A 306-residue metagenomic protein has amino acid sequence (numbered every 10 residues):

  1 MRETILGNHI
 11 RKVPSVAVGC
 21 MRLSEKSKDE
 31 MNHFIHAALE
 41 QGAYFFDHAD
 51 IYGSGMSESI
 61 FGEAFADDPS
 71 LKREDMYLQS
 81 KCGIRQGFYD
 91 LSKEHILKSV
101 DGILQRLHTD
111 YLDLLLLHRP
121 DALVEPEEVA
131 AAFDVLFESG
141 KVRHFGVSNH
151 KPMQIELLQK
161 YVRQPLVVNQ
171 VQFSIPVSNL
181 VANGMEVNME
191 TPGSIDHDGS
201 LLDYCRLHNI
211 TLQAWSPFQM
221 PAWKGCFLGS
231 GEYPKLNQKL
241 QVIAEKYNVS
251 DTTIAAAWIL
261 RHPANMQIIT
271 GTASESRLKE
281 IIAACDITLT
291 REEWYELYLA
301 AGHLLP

Functional and structural regions predicted by a protein language model:
M1-M76, E138, Q219-P221: N-terminal binding-site loop/beta-alpha segment at the start of enzyme catalytic domains that lines or forms
P14-V18, F46-H48, M76-S80, L115-L117 (+4 more regions): Hydrophobic faces of well-ordered beta-strands that scaffold small-molecule active sites in alpha/beta enzyme cores
G19-D29, C82-E94: Active-site mouth loops of central-metabolism enzymes
S24, S54, R85-Q86, R119-V124 (+2 more regions): Short, small-residue-enriched loops and turns at beta-alpha junctions that line or gate enzyme active sites
S27-A38, L91-L107, M153-E156: Short, acidic/polar
A43, T109-L112, V142, L166: A structural motif
L104-E125: Active-site groove signature of glycoside hydrolases
P126-P306: Beta/alpha (TIM)-barrel catalytic core signal, keyed to glycine-rich beta->alpha loops juxtaposed to Asp/Glu that bind
